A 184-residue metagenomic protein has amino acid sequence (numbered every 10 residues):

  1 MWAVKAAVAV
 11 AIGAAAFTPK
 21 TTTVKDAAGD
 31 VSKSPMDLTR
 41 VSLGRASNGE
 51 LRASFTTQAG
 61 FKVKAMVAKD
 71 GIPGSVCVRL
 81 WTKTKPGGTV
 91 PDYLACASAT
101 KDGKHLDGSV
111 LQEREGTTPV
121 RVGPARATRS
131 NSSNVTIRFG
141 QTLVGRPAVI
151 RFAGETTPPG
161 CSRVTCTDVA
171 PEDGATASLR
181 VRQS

Functional and structural regions predicted by a protein language model:
M1, V67-A68, V149-G154: Composition- and surface-driven signal marking solvent-exposed, interaction-prone regions in large proteins
M1-A16: Secretory targeting and sorting signals
A6, W81, T100, T165-C166 (+1 more regions): Extracellular/secretory pathway and lumenal proteins
P19-H105, T157-S162: Surface-exposed, glycine/proline- and aromatic-rich loop segments on solvent-exposed faces across compartments
N48-E50, P73-C77, V122-P124, S132-T136 (+1 more regions): Extracellular structured ligand-interaction cores
S109-G145: Acidic, glycine-rich flexible loop segments
S130-D173: Ser/Thr/Pro-rich, low-complexity mucin-like regions that serve as glycosylated stalks/linkers or repetitive adhesive
P171-S184: Short, low-complexity, Pro/Ser/Thr/Gly-rich segments in the mature regions of secreted, periplasmic
